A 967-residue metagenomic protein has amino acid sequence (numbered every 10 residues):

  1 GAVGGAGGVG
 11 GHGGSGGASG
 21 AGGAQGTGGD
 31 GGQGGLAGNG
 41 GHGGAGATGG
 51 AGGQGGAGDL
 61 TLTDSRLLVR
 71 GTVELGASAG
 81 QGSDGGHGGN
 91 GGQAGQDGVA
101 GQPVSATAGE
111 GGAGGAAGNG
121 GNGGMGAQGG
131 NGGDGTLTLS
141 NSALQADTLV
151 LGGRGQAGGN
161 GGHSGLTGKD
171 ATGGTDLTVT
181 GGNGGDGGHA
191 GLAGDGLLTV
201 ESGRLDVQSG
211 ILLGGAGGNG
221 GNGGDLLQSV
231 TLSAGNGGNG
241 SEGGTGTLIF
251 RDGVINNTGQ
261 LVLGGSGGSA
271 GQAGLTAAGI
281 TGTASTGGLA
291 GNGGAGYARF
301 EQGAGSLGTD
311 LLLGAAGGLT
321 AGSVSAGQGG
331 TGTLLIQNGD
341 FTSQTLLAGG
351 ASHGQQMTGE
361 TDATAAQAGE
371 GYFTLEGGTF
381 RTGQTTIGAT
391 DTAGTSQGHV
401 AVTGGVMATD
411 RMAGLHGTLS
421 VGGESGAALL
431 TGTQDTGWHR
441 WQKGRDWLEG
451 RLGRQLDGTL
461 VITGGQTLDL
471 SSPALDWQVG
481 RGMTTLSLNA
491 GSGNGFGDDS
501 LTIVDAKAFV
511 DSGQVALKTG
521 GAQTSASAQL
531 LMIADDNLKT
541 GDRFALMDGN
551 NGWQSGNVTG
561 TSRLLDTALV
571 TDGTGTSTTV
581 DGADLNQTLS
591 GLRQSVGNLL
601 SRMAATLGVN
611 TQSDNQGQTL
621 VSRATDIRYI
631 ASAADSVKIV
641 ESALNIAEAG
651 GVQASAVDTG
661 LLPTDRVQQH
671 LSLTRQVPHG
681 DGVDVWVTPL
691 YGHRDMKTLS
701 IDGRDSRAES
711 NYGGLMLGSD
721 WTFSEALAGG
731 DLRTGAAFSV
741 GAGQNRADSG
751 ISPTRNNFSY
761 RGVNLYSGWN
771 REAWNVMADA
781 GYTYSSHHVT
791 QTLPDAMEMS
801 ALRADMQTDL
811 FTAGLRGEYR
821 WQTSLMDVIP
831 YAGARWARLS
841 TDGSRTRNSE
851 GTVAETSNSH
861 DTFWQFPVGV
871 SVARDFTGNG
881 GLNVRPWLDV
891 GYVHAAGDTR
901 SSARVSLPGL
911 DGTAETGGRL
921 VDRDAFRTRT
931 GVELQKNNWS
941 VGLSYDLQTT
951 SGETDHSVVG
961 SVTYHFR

Functional and structural regions predicted by a protein language model:
G1-D134, S140, Q145-D147, L151-T175 (+7 more regions): Collagen-like Gly-X-Y triplet repeats in extracellular proteins
G46-G52, G85-G92, G120-A127, G161-G165 (+12 more regions): Extracellular/periplasm-exposed beta-strand and loop segments of Gram-negative cell-envelope proteins, dominated by
T61-T63, R70, G76, T138-S140 (+33 more regions): Feature marks extracellular polysaccharide-active and adherence modules
N131, L192, E242, N292-G294 (+13 more regions): Residues that define the transmembrane beta-barrel architecture of outer-membrane proteins
D362-A363, T379, Q384-T386, T390-G394 (+2 more regions): Extracellular beta-strand/loop-rich repeat segments of large surface/secreted proteins
N537-A583: Solvent-exposed adhesion/ligand-recognition segments of exported proteins
N610-T823, D827, G942-H965: Outer membrane beta-barrel translocator domains of Type V secretion systems
N764, R838, R847, A854-R967: Outer membrane beta-barrel transmembrane domains
